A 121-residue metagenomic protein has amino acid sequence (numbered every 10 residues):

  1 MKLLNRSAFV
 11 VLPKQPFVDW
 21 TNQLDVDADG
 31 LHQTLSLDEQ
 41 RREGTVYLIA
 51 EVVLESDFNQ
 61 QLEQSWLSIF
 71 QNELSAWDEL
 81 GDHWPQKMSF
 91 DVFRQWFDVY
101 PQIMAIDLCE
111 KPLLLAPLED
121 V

Functional and structural regions predicted by a protein language model:
M1-V52: Extended, charge-biased low-complexity segments that typically form long amphipathic alpha-helices/coiled-coils
A50-L115: Amphipathic protein-protein interaction modules
P117-V121: Eukaryote-specific, cytoplasm-facing alpha-helical/coiled-coil scaffolding segments in long proteins
